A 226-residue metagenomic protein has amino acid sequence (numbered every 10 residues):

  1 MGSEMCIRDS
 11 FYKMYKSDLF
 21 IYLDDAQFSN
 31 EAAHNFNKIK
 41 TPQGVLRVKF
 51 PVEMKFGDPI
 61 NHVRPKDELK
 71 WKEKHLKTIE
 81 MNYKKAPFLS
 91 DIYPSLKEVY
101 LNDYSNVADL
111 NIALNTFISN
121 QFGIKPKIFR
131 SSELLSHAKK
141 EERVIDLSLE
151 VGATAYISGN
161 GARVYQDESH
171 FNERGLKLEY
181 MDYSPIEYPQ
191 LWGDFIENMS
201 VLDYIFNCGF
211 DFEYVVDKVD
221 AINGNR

Functional and structural regions predicted by a protein language model:
M1-I7: Short, small-residue-biased leader/transition segments that mark boundaries at the very start of proteins
S10-M14: Histidine-anchored nucleotide/phosphate-binding helix
Y15-H62: Glycine/small-residue-rich interface belts in oligomeric ring/scaffold proteins and their assembly partners
S17-F20, Q27-F28, S95-V99, L202-Y204: Catalytic cores of glycan-processing enzymes that make or break glycosidic bonds
D25, Y100-R226: Active-site cores that bind ATP or allylic diphosphates and position pyrophosphate for catalysis
A33, K38-G44, K55, E68 (+3 more regions): Short capping/connector residues at structural and topological boundaries
L46-K127: Extracytoplasmic substrate-binding proteins
